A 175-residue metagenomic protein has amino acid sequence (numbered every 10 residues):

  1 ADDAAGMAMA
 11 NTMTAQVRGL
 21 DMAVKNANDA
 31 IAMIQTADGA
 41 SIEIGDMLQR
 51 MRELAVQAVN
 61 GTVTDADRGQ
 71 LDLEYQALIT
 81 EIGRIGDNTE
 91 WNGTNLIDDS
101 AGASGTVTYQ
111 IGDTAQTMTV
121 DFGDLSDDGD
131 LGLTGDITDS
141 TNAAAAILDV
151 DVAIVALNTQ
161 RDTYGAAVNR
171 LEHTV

Functional and structural regions predicted by a protein language model:
A1-V175: Primary detection of the long, small/polar-rich alpha-helical "axial" segments characteristic of bacterial flagellar
